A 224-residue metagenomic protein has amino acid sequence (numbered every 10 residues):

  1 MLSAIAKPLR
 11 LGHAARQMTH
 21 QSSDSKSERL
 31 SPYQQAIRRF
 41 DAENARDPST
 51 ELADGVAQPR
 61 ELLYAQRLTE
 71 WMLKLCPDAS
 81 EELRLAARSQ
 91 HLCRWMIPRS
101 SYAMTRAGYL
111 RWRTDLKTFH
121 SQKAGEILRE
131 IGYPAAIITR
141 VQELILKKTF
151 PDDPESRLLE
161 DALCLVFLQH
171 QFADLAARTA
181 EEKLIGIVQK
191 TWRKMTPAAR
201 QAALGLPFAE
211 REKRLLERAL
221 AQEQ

Functional and structural regions predicted by a protein language model:
S3, S22-S25: Serine residues within intrinsically disordered or low-complexity segments
R10-H13, Q17: Short, positively charged and aromatic/hydrophobic N-terminal segments
D24, E28-R38, A42, G55-L62 (+6 more regions): Divalent metal-dependent phosphate-bond-processing catalytic cores, especially two-metal-ion Mg2+/Mn2+ enzymes that act
L52-V56, A107-R113, D153: A ubiquitous short alpha-helical element
C76-L85, G132-L144: Acidic/histidine metal-binding catalytic segments
E81-S100, H120, A124, E143-T149 (+1 more regions): His-Asp-centered metal-binding catalytic motifs of divalent-metal-dependent phosphohydrolases/nucleases
S100-Q142: Helix-adjacent hinge/juxtasegments
